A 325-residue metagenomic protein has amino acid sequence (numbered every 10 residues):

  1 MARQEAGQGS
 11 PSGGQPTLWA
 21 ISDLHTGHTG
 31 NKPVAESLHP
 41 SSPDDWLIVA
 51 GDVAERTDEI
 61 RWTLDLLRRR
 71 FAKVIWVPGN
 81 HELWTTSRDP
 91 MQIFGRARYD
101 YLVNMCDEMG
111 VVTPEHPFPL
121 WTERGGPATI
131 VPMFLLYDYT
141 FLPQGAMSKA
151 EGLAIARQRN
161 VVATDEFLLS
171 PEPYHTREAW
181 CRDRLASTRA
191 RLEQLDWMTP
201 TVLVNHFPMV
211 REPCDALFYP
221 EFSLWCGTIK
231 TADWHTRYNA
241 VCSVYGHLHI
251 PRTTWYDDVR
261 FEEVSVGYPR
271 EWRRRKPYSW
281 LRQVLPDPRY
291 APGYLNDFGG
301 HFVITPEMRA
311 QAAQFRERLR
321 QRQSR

Functional and structural regions predicted by a protein language model:
M1-W76, E82-S87, Y174: N-terminal active-site segment of His-dependent metallophosphoesterases
A2, M109, D215, E221-N239 (+1 more regions): Binuclear metal-dependent phosphoesterase catalytic core
G9-W19, F118-P132, P200, W255-R260: Beta-strand-turn-beta hairpins that frame and shape the catalytic cleft of phosphate-ester-processing enzymes
A20-S22, L47-D52, I75-N80, T113-P117 (+3 more regions): Active-site neighborhood of phospho(di)ester-bond hydrolases with catalytic His/Asp-centered motifs
H25-T26, A54, H81-L83, L120-W121 (+4 more regions): Short, solvent-exposed loop/turn segments at secondary-structure junctions
G30-V34, V53-R69, H81-M109, T122-G125 (+3 more regions): Metal-dependent catalytic neighborhoods of phosphoester/phosphodiester hydrolases
W62-R68, T113-G125, M147-K149, A186-T199: Short amphipathic alpha-helices and their capping/turn segments at secondary-structure boundaries
T129-V202, M209-F218, A313, E317-Q323: Active-site-proximal loop/helix segment associated with metal-binding centers of metalloenzymes
